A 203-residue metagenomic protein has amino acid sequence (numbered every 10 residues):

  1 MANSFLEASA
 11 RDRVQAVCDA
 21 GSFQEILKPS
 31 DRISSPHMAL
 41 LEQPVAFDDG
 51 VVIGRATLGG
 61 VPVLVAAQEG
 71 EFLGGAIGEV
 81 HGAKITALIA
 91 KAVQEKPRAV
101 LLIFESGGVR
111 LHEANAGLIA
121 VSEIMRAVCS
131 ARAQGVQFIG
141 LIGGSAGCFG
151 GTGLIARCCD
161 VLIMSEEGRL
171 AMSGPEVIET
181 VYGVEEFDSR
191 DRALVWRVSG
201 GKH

Functional and structural regions predicted by a protein language model:
M1-V136, R197-H203: Terminal-region recognition feature
G108-H203: Conserved catalytic cores of soluble enzyme domains, especially glycine-rich substrate-binding beta-alpha loops
